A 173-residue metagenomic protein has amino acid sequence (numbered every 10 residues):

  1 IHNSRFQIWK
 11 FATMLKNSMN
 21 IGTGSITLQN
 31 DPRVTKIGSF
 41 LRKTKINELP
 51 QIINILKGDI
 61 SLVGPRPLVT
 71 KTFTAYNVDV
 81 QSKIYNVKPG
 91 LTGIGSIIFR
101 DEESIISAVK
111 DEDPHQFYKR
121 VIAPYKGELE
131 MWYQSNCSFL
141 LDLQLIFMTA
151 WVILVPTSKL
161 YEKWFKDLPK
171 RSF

Functional and structural regions predicted by a protein language model:
I1-F173: Conserved small/aromatic sequence motifs within transmembrane helices
